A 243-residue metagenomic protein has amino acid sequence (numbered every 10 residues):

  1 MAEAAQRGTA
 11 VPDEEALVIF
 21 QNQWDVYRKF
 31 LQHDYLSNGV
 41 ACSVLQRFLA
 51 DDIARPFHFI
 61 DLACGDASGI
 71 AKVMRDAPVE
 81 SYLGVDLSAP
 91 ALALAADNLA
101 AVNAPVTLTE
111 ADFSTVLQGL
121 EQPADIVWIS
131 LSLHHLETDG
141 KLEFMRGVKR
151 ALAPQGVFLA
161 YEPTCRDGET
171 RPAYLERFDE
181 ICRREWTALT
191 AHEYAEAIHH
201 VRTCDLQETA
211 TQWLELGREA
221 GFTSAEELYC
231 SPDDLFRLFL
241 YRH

Functional and structural regions predicted by a protein language model:
A2-D52: Conserved class I S-adenosyl-L-methionine
I60, A67-T115: Class I SAM-dependent methyltransferase SAM/SAH-binding core
T115-E121: Short conserved loop adjoining the S-adenosyl-L-methionine
W128: A conserved beta-strand element that flanks and buttresses the S-adenosyl-L-methionine
L131-S132: Short catalytic micro-motifs in class I SAM-dependent methyltransferases
L142-P154: A short glycine-rich, Lys/Arg-flanked "PGG" loop and its adjoining helix->strand segment in the class I
Y161-R218: C-terminal alpha-helical "lid/dimerization" subdomain adjacent to the S-adenosyl-L-methionine
A220-G221, L228-H243: Core SAM-dependent methyltransferase catalytic element
